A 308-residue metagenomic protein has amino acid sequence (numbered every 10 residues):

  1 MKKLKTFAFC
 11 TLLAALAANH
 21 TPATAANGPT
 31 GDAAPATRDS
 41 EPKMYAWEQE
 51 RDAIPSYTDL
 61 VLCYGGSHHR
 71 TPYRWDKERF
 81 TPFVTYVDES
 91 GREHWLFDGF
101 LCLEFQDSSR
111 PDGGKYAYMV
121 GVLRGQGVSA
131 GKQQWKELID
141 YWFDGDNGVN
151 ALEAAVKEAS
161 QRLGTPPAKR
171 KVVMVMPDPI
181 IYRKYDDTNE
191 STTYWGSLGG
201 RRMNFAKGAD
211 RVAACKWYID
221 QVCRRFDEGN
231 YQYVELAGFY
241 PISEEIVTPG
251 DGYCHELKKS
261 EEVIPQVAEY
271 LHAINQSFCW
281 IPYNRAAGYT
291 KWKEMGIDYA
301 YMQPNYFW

Functional and structural regions predicted by a protein language model:
M1-A8: Bacterial N-terminal signal peptides that target proteins for export
A8-N19: Bacterial N-terminal signal peptides
N19-T30: Sec-dependent signal peptide cleavage junction
A36-K216: N-terminal catalytic cores of secreted or lumenal carbohydrate-active enzymes
S160-G164, C223, E261-S277: Surface-exposed amphipathic alpha-helices with a cationic face
S160-P167, C223-V234, Y289-G296: Acidic (Asp/Glu)-rich catalytic clusters
A168-P179, R202-Y218, A237-P241, V267-Y289: Aromatic-lined carbohydrate-recognition surfaces of secreted/lumenal glycan-active proteins
Y233-E245, G288-W308: Aromatic- and acid-rich polysaccharide-binding/catalytic face of secreted or lumenal carbohydrate-active enzymes
